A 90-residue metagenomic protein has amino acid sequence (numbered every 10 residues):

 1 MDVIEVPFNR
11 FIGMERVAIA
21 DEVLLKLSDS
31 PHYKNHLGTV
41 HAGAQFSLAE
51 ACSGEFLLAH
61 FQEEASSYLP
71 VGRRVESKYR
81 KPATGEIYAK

Functional and structural regions predicted by a protein language model:
M1-I4: N-proximal, solvent-exposed amphipathic alpha-helical segments enriched in charged/polar residues
P7-V40: Catalytic strand-loop segment that frames the active site of acyl-thioester-processing enzymes
E15-I19, S47, K81-A83: Short, conserved, surface-exposed binding loops centered on an aromatic residue
S28-S30, A51, P82: Histidine- and/or cysteine-centered catalytic micro-motif in compact active-site loops
H32-A59: A short mixed-secondary-structure module that forms the rim of ligand-binding clefts
F56-K90: Hydrophobic beta-strand-centered segment that forms part of the acyl-chain substrate-binding groove
